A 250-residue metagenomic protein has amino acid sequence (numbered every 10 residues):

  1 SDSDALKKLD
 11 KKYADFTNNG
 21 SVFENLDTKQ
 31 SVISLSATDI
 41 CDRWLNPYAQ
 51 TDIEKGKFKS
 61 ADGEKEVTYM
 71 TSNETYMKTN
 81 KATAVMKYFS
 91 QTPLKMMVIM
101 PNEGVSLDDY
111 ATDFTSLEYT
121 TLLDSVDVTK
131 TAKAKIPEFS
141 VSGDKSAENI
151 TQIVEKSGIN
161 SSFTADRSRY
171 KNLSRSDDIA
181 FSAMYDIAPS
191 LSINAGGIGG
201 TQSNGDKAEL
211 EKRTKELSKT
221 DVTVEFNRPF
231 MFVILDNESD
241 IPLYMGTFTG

Functional and structural regions predicted by a protein language model:
S1-N102, T129-T214: Non-catalytic, conformational "gating/processing" segments within enzyme and secreted inhibitor domains
L45-Q50, D108-A111, M245-G246: Short, solvent-exposed loop/turn and secondary-structure capping segments
T79, T83-I99, L217-G250: Extended hydrophobic
P101-V128: Internal alpha/beta scaffold segment
T115, Y119, D124, R175 (+2 more regions): Short linear sequence elements within intrinsically disordered, low-complexity coil regions
